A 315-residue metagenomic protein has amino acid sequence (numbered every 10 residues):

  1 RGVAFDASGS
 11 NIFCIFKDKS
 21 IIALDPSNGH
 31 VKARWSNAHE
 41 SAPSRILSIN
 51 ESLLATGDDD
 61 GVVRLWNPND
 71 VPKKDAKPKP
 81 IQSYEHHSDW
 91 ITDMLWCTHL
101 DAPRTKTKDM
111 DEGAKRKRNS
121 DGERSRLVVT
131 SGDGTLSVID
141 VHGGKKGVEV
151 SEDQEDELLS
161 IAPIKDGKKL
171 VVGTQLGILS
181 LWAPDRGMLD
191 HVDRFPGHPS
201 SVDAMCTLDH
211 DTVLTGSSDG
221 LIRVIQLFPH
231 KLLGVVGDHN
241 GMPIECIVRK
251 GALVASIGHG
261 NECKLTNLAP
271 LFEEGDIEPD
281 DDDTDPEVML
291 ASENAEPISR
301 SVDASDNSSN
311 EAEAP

Functional and structural regions predicted by a protein language model:
R1, S36-P43, Y84-I91, S151-L158 (+3 more regions): WD40/WD-repeat beta-propeller blade N-cap
V3-G9, I46-S52, L95-R104, K108-S125 (+5 more regions): Loop/turn segments within WD40 beta-propeller blades
I12-I15, L54-D58, L127-S131, L170-T174 (+2 more regions): Conserved beta-strand element within WD40/beta-propeller blades
D18-I22, S41, D60-R64, D89-T92 (+7 more regions): Short coil/turn segments within WD40 beta-propeller repeats
P26-G29, P68-V71, V141-G144, P184-G187 (+2 more regions): Short loop/turn segments that connect beta-strands within beta-propeller blades
H30-S36, P72, K79-Y84, K145-S151 (+2 more regions): A short beta-strand motif characteristic of beta-propeller blades
M110-R116, D193, P199-S201, G220 (+1 more regions): Terminal intrinsically disordered, low-complexity extensions flanking WD-repeat/beta-propeller proteins
R126, G132-S218: Eukaryotic tandem repeat interaction scaffolds
